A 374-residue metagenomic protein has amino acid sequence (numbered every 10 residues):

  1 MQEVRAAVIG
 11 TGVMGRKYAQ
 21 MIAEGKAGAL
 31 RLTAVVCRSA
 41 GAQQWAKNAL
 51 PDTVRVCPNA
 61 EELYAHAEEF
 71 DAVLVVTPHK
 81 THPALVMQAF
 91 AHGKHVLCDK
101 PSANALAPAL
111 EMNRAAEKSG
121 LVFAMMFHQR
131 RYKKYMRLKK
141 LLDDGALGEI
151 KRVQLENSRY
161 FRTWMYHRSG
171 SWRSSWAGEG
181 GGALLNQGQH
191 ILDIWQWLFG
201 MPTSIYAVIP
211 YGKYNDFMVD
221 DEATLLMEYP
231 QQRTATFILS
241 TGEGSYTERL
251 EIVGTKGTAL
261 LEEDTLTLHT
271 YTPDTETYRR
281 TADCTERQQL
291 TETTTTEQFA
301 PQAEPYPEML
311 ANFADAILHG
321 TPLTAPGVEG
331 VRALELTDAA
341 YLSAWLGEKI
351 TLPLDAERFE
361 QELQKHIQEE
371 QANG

Functional and structural regions predicted by a protein language model:
M1-P51: N-terminal Rossmann-like dinucleotide-binding module
A29-T33, A316-R332: Glycine- and charged-residue-rich phosphate/anionic-cofactor binding loop of Rossmann-like
V54-A115: Beta-loop-alpha module in the N-terminal Rossmann-like domain of NAD(P)-dependent dehydrogenases, especially those
P58, C98, F123-M125, L261: Hydrophobic residues in well-ordered beta-strands that form the structural core
E111-H128, E149-V153: Rossmann-fold dehydrogenase core element
Q129-D216, G347: Predominantly a Rossmann-like dinucleotide-binding segment in NAD(P)-dependent oxidoreductases
N186, D193-H269, P273-D274, A300-P301 (+3 more regions): Contiguous beta-strand/loop segments that form the cofactor/metal-binding neighborhood of enzyme cores
